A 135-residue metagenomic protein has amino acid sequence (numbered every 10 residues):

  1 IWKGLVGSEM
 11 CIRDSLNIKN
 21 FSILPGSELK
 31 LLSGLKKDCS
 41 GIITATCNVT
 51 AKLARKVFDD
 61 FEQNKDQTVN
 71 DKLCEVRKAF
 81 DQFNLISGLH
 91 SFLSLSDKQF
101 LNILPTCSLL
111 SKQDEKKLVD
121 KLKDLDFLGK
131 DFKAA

Functional and structural regions predicted by a protein language model:
I1-I12: Single conserved hydrophobic/aromatic residue that forms the stacking wall/gate of nucleotide- or nucleobase-binding
S8-E9, F21-S27: Catalytic beta/alpha-barrel core
D14-S15, F92: Broad structural signal for hydrophobic residues in well-ordered alpha-helices, predominantly aliphatic
S15-L16, E75: A short, structure-level motif marking secondary-structure boundaries and short turns
L16-L24, K36-I43: Glycine-enriched alpha-helix->loop->beta-strand junction motifs that scaffold or abut catalytic
L29-A135: Structured C-terminal cap/extension of enzyme domains
